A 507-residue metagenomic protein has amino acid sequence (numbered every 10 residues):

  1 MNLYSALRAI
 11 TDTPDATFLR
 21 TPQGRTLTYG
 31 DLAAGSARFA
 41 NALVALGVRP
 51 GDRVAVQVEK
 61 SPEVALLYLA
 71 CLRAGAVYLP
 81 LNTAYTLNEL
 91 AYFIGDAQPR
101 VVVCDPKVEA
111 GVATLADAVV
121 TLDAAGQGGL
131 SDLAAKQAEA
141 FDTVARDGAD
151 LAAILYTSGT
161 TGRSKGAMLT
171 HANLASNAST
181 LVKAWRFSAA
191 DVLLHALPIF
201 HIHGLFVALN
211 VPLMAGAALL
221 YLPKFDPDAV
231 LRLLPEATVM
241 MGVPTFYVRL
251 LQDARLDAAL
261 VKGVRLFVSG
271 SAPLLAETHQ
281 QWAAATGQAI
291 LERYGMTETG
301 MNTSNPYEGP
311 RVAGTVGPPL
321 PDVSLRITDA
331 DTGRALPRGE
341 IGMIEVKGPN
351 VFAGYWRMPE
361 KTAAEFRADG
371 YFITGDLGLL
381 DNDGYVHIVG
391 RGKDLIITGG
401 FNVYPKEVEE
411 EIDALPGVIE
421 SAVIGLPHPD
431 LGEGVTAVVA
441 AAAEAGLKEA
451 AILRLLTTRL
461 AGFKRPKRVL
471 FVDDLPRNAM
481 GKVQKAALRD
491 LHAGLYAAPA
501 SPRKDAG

Functional and structural regions predicted by a protein language model:
D15, Q137-Y156, R163, R186-V192: Conserved pre-ATP/AMP-binding loop-to-beta segment of ANL
R25, N41-N88, N402: Conserved AMP-binding/adenylate-forming
T26-G30, A152-S176: Conserved AMP-binding A3 loop
Y85, V102, G295, G348 (+6 more regions): AMP-binding/adenylate-forming catalytic core of the ANL superfamily
K107-G148, A497, S501: ANL superfamily adenylate-forming
A175-V192, F200-V239, D253-R255: Conserved AMP-binding/adenylation subdomain of ANL enzymes
A237-G242, L251-R311, S324: Gly/Ser/Thr-rich phosphate-binding loop
R326-E345, A364, N382-D383, A445-E449 (+1 more regions): Conserved beta-loop-beta connector loops within the AMP-binding
